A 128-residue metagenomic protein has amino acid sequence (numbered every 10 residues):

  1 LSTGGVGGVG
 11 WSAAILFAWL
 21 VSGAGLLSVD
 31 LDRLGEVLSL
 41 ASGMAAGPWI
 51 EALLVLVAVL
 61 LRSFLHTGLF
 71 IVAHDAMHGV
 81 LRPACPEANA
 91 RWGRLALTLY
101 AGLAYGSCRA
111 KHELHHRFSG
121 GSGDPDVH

Functional and structural regions predicted by a protein language model:
L1-A52, L56: Topogenic membrane-insertion module of multi-pass membrane proteins
L60-H128: Membrane-embedded catalytic scaffold of the fatty acid hydroxylase/desaturase
